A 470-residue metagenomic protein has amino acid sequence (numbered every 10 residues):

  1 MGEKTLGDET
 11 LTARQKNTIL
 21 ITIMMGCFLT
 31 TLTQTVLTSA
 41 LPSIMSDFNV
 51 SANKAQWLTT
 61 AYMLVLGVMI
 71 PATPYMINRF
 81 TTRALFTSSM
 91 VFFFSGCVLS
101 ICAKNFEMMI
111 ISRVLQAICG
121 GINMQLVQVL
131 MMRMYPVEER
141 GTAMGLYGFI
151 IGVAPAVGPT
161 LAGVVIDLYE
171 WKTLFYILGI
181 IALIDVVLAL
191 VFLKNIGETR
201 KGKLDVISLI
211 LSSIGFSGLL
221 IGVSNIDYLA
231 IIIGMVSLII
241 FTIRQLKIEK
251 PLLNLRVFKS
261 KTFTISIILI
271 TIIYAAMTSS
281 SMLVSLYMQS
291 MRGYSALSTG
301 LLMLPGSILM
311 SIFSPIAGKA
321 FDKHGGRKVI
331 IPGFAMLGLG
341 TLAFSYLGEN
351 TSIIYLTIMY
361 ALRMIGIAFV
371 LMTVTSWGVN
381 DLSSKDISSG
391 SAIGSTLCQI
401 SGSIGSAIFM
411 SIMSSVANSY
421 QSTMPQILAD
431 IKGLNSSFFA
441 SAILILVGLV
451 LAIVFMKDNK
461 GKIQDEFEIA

Functional and structural regions predicted by a protein language model:
M1-Q15, F455-A470: Intrinsic disorder in cytosolic terminal tails and internal cytosolic loops of multi-pass membrane transporters
K16-L32, L37-L41, F48, A52-N53 (+11 more regions): 12-transmembrane solute porter fold
A52, M63, I70-I207, M410: Helix-loop-helix hairpins in multi-pass membrane proteins, especially solute transporters
L64-V68, V98, G152, A156 (+5 more regions): Hydrophobic/small/kink-forming positions within alpha-helical transmembrane segments of polytopic membrane proteins
G96, S112, C119, G179 (+11 more regions): Small-residue hotspots
V98-C102, V186-V191, I239-I243, L342-Y346 (+3 more regions): Membrane-embedded alpha-helical segments of multi-pass transporters/permeases
D167-I268, L302: Hydrophobic transmembrane-helix bundles of small-molecule transporters
S422-I427: Interfacial non-cytosolic loop connecting adjacent transmembrane helices
